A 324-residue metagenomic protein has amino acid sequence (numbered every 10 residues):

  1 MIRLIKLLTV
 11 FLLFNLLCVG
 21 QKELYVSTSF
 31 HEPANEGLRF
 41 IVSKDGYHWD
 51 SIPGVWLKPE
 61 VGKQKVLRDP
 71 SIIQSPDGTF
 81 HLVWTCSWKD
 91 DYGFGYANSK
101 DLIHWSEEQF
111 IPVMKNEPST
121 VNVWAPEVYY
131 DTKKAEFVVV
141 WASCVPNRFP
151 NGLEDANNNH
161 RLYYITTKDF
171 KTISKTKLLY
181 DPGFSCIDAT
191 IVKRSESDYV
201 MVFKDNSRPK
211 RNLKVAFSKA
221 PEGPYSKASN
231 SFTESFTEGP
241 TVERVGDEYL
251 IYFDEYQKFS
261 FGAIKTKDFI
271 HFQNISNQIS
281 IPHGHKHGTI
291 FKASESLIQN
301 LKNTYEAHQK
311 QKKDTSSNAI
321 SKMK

Functional and structural regions predicted by a protein language model:
M1-L4, A319: Generic short N-terminal amphipathic or hydrophobic helices
L4-L16: Sec-dependent N-terminal signal peptides
V19-K324: Carbohydrate-active catalytic/glycan-binding domains of CAZyme proteins, especially the secreted or lumenal ectodomains
